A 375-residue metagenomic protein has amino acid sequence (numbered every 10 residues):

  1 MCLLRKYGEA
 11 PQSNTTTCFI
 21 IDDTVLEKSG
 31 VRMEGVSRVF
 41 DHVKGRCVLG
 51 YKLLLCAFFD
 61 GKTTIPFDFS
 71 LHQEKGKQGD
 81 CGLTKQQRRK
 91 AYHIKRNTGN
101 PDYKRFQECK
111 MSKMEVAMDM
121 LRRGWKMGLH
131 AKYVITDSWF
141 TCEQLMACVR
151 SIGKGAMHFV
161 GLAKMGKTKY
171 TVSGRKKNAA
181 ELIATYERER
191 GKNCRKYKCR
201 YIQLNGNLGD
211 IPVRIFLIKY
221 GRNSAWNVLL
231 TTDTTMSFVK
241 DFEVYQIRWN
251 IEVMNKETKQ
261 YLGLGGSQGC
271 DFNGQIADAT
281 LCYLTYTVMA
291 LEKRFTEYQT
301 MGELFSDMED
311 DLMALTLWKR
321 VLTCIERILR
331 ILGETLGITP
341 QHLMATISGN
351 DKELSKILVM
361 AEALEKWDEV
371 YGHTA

Functional and structural regions predicted by a protein language model:
M1-Q87, K198-I202: Active-site-proximal, Lys/Arg-enriched surface segment that forms a nucleic-acid-binding/basic interface patch
M1-V31, R38, R123, I135 (+6 more regions): Electropositive nucleic-acid engagement tracts
I21-V25, F238-G269: Short amphipathic alpha-helical "interface-anchor" segments enriched in bulky aromatics
V43-L49, G269-T280: Structural motif
Q73-K75, D80-G82, Q86-T98, Y103-C109 (+5 more regions): A short, flexible helix-boundary coil/loop motif
Y92-S173: Domain-level cores of phosphate- or acyl-group-handling catalytic modules
R214-M236: Charge-patterned, long linear interaction tracts outside catalytic cores
